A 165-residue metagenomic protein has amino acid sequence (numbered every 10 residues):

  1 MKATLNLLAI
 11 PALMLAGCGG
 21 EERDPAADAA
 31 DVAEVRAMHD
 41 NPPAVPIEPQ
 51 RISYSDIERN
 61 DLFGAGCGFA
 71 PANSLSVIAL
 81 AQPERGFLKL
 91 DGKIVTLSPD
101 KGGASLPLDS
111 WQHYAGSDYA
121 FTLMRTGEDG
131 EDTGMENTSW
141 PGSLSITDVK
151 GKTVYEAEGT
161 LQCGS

Functional and structural regions predicted by a protein language model:
M1-A16: Sec-dependent bacterial lipoprotein signal peptides
C18-E22: Bacterial signal peptide processing site
D31-P99: N-terminal secretory signal peptides
V95-T96, A120-F121, V154: Short, isolated positions in well-ordered beta-strands
K101-L106: N-terminal positively charged helical leader segments and presequences
P107-K150: Acidic, glycine-rich flexible loop segments
Y155-S165: Short, low-complexity, Pro/Ser/Thr/Gly-rich segments in the mature regions of secreted, periplasmic
